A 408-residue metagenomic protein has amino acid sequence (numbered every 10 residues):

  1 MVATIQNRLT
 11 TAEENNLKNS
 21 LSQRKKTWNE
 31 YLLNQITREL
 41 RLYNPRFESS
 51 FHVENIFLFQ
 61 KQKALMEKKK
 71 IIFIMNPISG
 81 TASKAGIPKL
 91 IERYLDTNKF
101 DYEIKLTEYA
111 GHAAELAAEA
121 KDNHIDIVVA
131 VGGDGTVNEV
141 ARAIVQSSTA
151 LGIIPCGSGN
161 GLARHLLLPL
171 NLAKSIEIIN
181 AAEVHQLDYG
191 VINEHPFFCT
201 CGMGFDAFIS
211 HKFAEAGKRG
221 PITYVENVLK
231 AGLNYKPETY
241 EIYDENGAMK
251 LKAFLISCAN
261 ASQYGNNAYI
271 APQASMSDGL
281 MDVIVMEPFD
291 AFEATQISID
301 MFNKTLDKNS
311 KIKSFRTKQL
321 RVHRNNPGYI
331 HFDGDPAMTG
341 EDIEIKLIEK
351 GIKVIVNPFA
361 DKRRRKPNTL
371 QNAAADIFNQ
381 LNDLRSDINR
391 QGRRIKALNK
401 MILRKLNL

Functional and structural regions predicted by a protein language model:
M1-A12: Short Lys/Arg-rich basic patches
L17, T27-T37: Short amphipathic alpha-helical segments
E30, E48, V53-I56: Short hydrophobic alpha-helical segments enriched in small aliphatic residues
I36, N55-V128, D361, T369-N382 (+1 more regions): ATP/NTP phosphate-donor binding region
K68, N98, Q146-A150, I154-C258: Catalytic core of DAGKc-family lipid kinases
K84, S275, V285-L408: ATP/nucleoside-binding phosphotransfer catalytic cores, i.e., glycine-rich phosphate-binding loops
G202, D206, S257-A271, P336: Glycine-rich phosphate/pyrophosphate-binding beta-alpha loops
E215-T223, P272-E293: Gly/Ser/Thr-rich active-site loops/lids in small-molecule metabolic enzymes that frequently grip phosphoryl groups
